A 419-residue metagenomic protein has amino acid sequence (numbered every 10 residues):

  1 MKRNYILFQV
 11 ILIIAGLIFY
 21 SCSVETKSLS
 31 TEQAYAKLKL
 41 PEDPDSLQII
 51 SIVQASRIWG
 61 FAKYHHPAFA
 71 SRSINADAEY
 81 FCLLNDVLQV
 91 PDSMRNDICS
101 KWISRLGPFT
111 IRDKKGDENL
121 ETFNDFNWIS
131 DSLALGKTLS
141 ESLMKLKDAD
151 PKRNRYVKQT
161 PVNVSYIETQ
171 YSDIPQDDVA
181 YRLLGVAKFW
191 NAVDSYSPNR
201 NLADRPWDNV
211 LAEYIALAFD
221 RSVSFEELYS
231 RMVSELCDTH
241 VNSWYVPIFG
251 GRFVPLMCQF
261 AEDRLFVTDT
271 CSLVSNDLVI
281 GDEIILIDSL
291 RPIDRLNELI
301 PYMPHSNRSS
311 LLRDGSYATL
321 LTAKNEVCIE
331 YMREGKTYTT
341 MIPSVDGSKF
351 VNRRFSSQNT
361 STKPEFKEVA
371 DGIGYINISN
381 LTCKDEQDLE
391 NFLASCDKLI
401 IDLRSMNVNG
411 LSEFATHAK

Functional and structural regions predicted by a protein language model:
M1-T31: Bacterial Sec-dependent N-terminal signal peptides
S23-N409, E413-K419: Flexible, low-complexity junctional segments that flank or bridge functional domains
